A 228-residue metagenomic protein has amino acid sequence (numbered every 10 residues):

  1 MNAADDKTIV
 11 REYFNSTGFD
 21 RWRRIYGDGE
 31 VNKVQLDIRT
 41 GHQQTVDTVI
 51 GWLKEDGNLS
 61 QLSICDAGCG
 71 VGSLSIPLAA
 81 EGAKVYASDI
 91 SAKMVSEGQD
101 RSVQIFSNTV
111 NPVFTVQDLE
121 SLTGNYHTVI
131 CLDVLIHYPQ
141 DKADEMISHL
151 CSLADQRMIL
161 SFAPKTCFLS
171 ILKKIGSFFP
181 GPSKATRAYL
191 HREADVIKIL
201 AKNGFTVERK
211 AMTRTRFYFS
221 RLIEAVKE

Functional and structural regions predicted by a protein language model:
N2-C65, V71-L122, D141-E145, H149 (+1 more regions): Class I (Rossmann-like) S-adenosyl-L-methionine-dependent methyltransferase catalytic domain, capturing the SAM-binding
I130: A conserved beta-strand element that flanks and buttresses the S-adenosyl-L-methionine
D133-V134: Short catalytic micro-motifs in class I SAM-dependent methyltransferases
Y138: Catalytic P-loop NTPase motifs of RecA-like helicase/translocase cores
L153-R157: Short glycine-dipeptide loop
